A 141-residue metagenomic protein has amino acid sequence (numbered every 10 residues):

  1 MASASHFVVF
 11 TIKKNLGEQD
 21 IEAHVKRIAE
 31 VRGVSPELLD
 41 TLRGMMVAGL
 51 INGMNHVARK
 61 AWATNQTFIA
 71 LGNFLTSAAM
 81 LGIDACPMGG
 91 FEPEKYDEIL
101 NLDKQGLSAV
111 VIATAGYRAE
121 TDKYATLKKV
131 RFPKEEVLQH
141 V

Functional and structural regions predicted by a protein language model:
M1-V141: Acidic, surface-exposed loops and disordered segments
